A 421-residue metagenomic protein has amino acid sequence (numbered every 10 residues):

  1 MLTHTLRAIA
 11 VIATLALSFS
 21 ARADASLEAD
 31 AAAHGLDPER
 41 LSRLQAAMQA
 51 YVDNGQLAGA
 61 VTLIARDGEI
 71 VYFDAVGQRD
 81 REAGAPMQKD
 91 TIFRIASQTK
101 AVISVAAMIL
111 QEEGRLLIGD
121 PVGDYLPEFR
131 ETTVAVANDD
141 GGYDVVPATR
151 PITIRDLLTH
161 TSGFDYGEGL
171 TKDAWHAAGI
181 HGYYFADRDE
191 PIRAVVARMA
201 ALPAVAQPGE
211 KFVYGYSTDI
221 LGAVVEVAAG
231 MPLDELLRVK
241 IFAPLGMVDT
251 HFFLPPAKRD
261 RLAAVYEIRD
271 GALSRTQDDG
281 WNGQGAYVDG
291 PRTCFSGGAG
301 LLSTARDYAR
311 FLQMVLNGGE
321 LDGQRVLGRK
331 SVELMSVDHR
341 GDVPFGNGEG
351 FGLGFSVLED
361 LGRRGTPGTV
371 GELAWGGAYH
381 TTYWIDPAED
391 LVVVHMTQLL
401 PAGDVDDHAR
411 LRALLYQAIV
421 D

Functional and structural regions predicted by a protein language model:
M1-I9: Bacterial N-terminal signal peptides that target proteins for export
A8-S18: Bacterial N-terminal signal peptides
F19-A23: Sec/Tat signal peptide C-region and signal peptidase I cleavage site
D30-I95, R115-L117, E131-N138, Y143 (+4 more regions): Short, conserved catalytic-motif segment at the N-terminal edge
S42-Q49, G68, F93-Y125, R130 (+3 more regions): Active-site SXXK
G77-R79, G280, L399: A generic structural motif
D124-P127, E131-V370: Short, surface-exposed loop or secondary-structure junction motifs that flank catalytic or metal-binding residues
Y383-W384, D390-L399: Short, well-ordered beta-strand elements
